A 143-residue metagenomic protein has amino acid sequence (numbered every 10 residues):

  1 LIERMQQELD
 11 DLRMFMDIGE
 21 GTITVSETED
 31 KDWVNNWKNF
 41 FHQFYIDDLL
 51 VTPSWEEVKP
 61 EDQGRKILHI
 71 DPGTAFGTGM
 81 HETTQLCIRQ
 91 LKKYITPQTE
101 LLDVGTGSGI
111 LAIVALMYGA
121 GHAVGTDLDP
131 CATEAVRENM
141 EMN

Functional and structural regions predicted by a protein language model:
L1-E61: N-terminal auxiliary segments of SAM/dcSAM-dependent transferases
E27, P53-W55, P72, T106 (+1 more regions): Short, structured patches in soluble enzyme cores that scaffold and shape functional sites
F40-F41, H69, Q85: Short intrinsically disordered coil segments
E61-D62, I95: Short, flexible hinge/linker loops that cap or flank conserved catalytic cores
D62-Q63, H81: Short glycine/proline-enriched turns and hinge-like loops at secondary-structure junctions
K66-P72: A short, charged helix-loop
T74, T78-N143: Conserved SAM/SAH cofactor-binding pocket of Class I
